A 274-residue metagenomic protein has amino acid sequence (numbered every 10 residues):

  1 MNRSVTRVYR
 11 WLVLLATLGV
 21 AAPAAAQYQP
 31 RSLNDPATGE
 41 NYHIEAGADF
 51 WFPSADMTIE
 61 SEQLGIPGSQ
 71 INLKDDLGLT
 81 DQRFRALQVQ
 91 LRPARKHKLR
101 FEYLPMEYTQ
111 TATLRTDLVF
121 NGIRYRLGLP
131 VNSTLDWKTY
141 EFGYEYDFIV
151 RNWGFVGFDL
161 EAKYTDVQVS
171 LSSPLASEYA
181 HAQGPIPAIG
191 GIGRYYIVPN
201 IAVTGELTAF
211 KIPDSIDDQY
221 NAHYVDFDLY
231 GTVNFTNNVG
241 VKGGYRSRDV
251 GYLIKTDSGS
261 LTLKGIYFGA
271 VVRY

Functional and structural regions predicted by a protein language model:
M1-G39: Cleavable N-terminal export/targeting peptides
A26-M106, R273-Y274: Short glycine/proline- and aromatic-enriched beta-strand/turn motifs that initiate or cap beta-hairpins
E45, A86-Q88, E141-G143, A188-G190 (+2 more regions): Membrane-embedded beta-strand positions in outer-membrane beta-barrel channels/transporters
A46-F52, F101-P105, F158-Y164, G205-A209 (+3 more regions): Transmembrane beta-barrel strands of outer-membrane/channel proteins
F50, L91-P93, Y146-F148, A162 (+4 more regions): Residue-level signature of outer-membrane beta-barrel architecture
S54-Q82, P105-K138, Y164-Q183, I212-Y220 (+1 more regions): Extracellular/periplasm-exposed beta-strand and loop segments of Gram-negative cell-envelope proteins, dominated by
K96-L99, N152-G154, P199-V203, F235-V241: Repeated loop/turn-to-beta-strand initiation elements of outer-membrane beta-barrel proteins
G231-F235, T262-Y274: Outer-membrane beta-barrel "beta-signal"
